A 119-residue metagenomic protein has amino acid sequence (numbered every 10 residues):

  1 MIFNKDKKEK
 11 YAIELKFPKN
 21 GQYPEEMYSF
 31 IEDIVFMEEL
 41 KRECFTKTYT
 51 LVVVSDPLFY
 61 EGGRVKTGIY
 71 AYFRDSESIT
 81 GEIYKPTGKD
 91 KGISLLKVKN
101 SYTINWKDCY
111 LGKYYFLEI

Functional and structural regions predicted by a protein language model:
M1-F3, M27, L117-I119: Generic recognition of long tandem-repeat/solenoid scaffolds
M1-G21, M37: Conserved catalytic cores of phosphodiester-cleaving nucleases, focusing on short active-site segments
K10-Y11, E26, T50: Functionally constrained cores in energy, signaling, and assembly domains
P18-F36, L40-K41: Mg2+/Mn2+-dependent nuclease catalytic core
R42, K47-I119: Domain-level recognition of nuclease-like catalytic cores that cleave nucleotide substrates
